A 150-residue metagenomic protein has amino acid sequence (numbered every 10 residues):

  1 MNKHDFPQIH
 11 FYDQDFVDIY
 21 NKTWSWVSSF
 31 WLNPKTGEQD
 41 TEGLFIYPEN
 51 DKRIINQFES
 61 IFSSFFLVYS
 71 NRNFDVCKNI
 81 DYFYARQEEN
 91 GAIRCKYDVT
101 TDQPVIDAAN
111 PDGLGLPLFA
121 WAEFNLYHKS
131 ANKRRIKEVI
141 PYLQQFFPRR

Functional and structural regions predicted by a protein language model:
M1-I55, D75-K78, Y82: Low-complexity, Ser/Thr/Pro/Gly-enriched N-terminal "stalk/linker" regions
R53-R150: Aromatic-rich carbohydrate-recognition surfaces in CAZymes
